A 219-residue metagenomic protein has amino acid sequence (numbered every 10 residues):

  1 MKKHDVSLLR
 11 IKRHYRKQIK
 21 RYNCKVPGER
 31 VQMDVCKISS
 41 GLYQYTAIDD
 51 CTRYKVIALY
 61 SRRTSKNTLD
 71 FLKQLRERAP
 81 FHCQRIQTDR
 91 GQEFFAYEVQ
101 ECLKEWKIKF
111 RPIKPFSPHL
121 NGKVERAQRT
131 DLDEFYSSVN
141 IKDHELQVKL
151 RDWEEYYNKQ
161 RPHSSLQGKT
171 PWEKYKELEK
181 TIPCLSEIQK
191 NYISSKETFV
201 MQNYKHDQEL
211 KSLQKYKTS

Functional and structural regions predicted by a protein language model:
K2-I48, Y54, N67-D70, F81 (+2 more regions): Mobile-element integrase/transposase regions, centering on the N-terminal DNA-binding/Zn-coordinating module
R10-R13, Q18, W106-I108, T130-S219: C-terminal domain-tail junction helix/linker
D34, A47, R53, L72 (+7 more regions): Mobile genetic element proteins and their domesticated derivatives, centered on retroelements and DNA transposons
Y54-A58, P112-I113: Short small-residue beta-strand/loop micro-motif enriched in glycine and branched aliphatics
S61-S65: A short acidic/small-residue loop/turn micro-motif
K66-Q74, V148: Short, contiguous clusters of charged residues that form electrostatic/catalytic patches at enzyme active sites, used
L75-C83: Phosphate/pyrophosphate-binding loops at sites that engage ATP/ADP/AMP, CoA/4′-phosphopantetheine, polyphosphate
T88-R90, A96-K104, F110-D133, H144 (+2 more regions): RNase H-like two-metal-ion nuclease catalytic core shared by retroviral integrases and related mobile-element nucleases
